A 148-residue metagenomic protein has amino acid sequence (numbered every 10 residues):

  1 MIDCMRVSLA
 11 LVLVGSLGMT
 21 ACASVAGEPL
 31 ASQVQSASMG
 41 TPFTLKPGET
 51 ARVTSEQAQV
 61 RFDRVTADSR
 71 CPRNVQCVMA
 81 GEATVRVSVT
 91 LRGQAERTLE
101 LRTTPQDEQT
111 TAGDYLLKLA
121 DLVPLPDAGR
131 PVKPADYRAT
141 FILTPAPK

Functional and structural regions predicted by a protein language model:
M1-L11: Bacterial N-terminal signal peptides that target proteins for export
G18-A21: C-terminal motif of bacterial Sec signal peptides marking the signal peptidase cleavage site
A23-A26: Bacterial signal peptide processing site
P29-A80: N-terminal secretory signal peptides
Q76-T84, P134-A139: Short coil-to-beta strand junction motifs in C2/discoidin
G81-Q94: Iron-sulfur (Fe-S) cluster-binding segments and ferredoxin-like electron-carrier domains, especially [2Fe-2S]
T103-D121: Short Fe-S-cluster ligation motifs
A120-K148: C-terminal partner/receptor-binding element of secreted or periplasmic proteins
